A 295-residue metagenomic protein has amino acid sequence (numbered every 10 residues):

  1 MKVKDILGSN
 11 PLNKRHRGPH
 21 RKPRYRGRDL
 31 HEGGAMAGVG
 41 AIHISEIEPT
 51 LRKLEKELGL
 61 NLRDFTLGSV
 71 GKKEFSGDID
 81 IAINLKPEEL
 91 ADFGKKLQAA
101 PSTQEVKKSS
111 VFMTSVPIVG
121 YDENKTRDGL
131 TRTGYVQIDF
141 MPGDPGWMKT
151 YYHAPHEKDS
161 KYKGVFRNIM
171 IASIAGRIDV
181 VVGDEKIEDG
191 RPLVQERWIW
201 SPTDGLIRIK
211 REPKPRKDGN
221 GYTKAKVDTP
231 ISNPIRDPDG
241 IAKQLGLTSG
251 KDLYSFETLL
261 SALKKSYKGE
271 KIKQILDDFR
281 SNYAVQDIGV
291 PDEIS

Functional and structural regions predicted by a protein language model:
M1-N13: Short acidic, low-complexity intrinsically disordered linear motifs used for protein-protein interactions
N10-L67: Helical scaffold of the NTase/Pol beta-like nucleotidyltransferase catalytic core
A41-L51, A91-L97, S160-I171: Well-ordered, non-membrane alpha-helical segments in soluble/globular domains
L51-A91: Active-site nucleotide-donor binding segment shared across nucleotidyl transfer reactions
K53-E57, L85, V106-M113, N282 (+1 more regions): Intrinsically disordered, low-complexity eukaryotic regions enriched in glycine, serine and charged residues
E57-L67, G94-S115, V180-D189: Short secondary-structure junctions
Q98-M148: Conserved catalytic core of two-metal-ion nucleotidyltransferases
T126-I294: Catalytic cores of NTP-dependent nucleotidyl/adenyl transfer enzymes across multiple folds
